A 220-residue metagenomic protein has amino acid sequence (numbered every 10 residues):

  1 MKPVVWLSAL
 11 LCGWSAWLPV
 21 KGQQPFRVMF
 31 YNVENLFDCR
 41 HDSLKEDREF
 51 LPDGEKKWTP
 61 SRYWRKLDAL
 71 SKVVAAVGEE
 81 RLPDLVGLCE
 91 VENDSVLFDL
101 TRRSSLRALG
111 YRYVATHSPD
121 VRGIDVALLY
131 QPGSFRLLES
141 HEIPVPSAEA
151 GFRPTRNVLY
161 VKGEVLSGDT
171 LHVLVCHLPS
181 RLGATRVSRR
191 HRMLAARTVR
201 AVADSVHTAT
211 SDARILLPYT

Functional and structural regions predicted by a protein language model:
M1-Q24: Bacterial Sec-dependent N-terminal signal peptides
V20-S104, V114-I124: N-terminal, active-site-proximal structural segment of metallo-dependent hydrolase catalytic domains
Y31, C89, C176, Y219-T220: Active-site flanking residues adjacent to catalytic metal/cofactor-binding acidic residues
L44-D47, L166-H191: Active-site His/acidic residue clusters
A76-E80, S205-T210: Surface-exposed acidic, glycine-flexible loop patches that form ligand/cofactor-binding and adhesion interfaces
V91-S95, D99-H172, C176-L178: Structured beta-strand-rich core segments of catalytic domains in phosphoester-bond hydrolases
H191-A203: Long, well-ordered alpha-helical scaffolding segments within enzyme catalytic domains, especially pronounced
H207-T220: Metal-dependent active-site segment of extracytoplasmic phospho-/sulfohydrolases and closely related
